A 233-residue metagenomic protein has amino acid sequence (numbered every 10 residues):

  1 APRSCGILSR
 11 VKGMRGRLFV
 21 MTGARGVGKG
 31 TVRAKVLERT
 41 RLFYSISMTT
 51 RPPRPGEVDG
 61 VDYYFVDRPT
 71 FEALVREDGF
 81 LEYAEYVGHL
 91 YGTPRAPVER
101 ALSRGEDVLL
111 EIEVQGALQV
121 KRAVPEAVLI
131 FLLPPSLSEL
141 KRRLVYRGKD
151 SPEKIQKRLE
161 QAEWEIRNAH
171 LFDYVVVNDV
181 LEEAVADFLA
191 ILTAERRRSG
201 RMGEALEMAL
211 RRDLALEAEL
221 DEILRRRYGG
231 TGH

Functional and structural regions predicted by a protein language model:
K12, R167-H233: NTP-dependent small-molecule kinase module
M21: Hydrophobic anchor at the beta1->P-loop junction of P-loop NTPases
A24: P-loop (Walker A) phosphate-binding loop of NTP-binding proteins
V27: ATP-binding Walker
G30: Walker A/P-loop
E38-I46: Post-Walker A helix-loop "phosphate-sensing" segment adjacent to the P-loop in P-loop NTPases
S47-V108, V114-L118: ATP-dependent small-molecule kinase phosphotransfer cores that center on conserved nucleotide phosphate-binding segments
V108-E113, R122-Y146, V177: Conserved phosphate-donor/acceptor-positioning beta-strand/loop module used by diverse small-molecule
